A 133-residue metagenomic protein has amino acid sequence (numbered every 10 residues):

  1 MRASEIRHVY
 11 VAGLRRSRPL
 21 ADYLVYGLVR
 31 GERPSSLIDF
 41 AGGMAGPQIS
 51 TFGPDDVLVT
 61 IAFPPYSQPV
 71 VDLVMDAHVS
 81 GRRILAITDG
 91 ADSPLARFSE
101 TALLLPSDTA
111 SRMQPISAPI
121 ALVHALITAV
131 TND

Functional and structural regions predicted by a protein language model:
M1: Ligand-binding beta-strand-loop-alpha-helix segment within the catalytic cores of soluble metabolic enzymes
S4-N132: Glycine-rich phosphate-binding loops that contact phosphosugars or nucleotide phosphates
